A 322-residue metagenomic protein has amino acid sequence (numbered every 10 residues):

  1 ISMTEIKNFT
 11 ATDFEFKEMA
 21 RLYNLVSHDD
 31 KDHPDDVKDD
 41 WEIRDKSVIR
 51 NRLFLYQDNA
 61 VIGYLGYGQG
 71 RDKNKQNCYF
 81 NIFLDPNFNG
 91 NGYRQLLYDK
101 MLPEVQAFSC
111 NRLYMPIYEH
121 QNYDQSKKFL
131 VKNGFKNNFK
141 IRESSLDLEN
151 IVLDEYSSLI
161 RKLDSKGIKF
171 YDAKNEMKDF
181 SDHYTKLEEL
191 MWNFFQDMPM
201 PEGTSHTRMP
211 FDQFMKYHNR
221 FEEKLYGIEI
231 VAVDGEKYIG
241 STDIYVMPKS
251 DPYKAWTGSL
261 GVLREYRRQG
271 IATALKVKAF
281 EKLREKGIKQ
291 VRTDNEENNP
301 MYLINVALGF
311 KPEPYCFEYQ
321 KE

Functional and structural regions predicted by a protein language model:
I1-S2, G90-Y93, L97-D179, F317-K321: Acyl-donor-binding surface of acyltransferase catalytic domains
S2-W41, K46-S47, Y56, V61 (+1 more regions): Short amphipathic alpha-helix that is part of the acyltransferase structural core
F9, D13, Y23, S27 (+4 more regions): Intrinsically disordered, low-complexity regions in plant nuclear regulators
F9-A11, Y23-Q121, V233, Y238-L263: Conserved donor-binding loop and adjoining core beta-sheet/short helix segment in diverse acyl/aminoacyl transferases
F14, Q121-Q125, N299-P300: Short alpha-helical
G90-P103, V262, R268-E281, L303 (+1 more regions): Conserved acetyl-CoA-binding loop-helix of GNAT-fold acetyltransferases
V131-V152, I228-I230, T257, V277 (+1 more regions): Active-site/acyl-donor-binding loops of N-acyltransferases
P210-G227, V231, E236, S241: A mid-sequence, solvent-exposed acidic-amphipathic segment
